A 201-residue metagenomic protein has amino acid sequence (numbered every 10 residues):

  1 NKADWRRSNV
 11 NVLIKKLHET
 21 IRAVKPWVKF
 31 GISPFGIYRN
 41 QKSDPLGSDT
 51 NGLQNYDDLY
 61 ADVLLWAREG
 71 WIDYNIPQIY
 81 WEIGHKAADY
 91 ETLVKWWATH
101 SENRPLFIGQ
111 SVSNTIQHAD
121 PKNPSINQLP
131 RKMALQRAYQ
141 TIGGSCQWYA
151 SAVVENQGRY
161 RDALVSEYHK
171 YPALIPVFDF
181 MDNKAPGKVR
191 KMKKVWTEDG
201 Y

Functional and structural regions predicted by a protein language model:
N1-L13, H85-E91, G158, A163-V165: Active-site cleft segment of glycoside hydrolase catalytic domains centered on the general acid/base Glu
N1-W71, Y80: Polysaccharide-binding and catalytic clefts of secreted carbohydrate-active enzymes
V24-V28, I72-D73, E102-L106, T141-G143: Short, well-ordered coil/turn segments that N-cap beta-strands
W27-N51, I79, L93-K132: Active-site clefts of carbohydrate-active enzymes
G52-E69, Y90-V94, P124-A138: Short, acidic/polar
P77, Q147-A150: Conserved beta-strand positions
A119, Y149-Q157, K194: Outer-membrane beta-barrel translocator/channel fold
R159-Y201: Pro/Thr/Ser/Gly-rich low-complexity, intrinsically disordered linker/stalk tracts
